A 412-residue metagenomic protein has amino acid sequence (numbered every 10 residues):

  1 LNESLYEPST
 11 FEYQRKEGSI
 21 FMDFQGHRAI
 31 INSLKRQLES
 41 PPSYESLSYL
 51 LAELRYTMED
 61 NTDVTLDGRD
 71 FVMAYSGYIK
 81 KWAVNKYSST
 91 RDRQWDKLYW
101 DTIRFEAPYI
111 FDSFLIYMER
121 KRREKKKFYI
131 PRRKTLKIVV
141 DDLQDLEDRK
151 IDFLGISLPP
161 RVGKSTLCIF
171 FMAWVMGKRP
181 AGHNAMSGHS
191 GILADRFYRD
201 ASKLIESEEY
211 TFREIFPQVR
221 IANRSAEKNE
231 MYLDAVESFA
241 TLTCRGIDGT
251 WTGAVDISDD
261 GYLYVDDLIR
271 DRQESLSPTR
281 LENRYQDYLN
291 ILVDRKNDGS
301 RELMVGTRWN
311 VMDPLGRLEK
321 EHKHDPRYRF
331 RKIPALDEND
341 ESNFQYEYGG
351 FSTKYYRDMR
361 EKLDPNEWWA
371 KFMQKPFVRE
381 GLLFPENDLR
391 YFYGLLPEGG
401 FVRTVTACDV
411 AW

Functional and structural regions predicted by a protein language model:
E3-I151: N-terminal accessory segments
I151-F170: Walker A/P-loop
T166-I169, D195-R199, M312-E319: A short acidic (Asp/Glu
C168-K178: Walker A/P-loop NTP-binding motif
S187-D248: Conserved nucleotide-state-sensing and coupling region of NTP-binding domains
N229-R280: Conserved RecA-like ASCE ATPase "motif II neighborhood" in helicase/translocase motors
Y262-D337: Signature of the SF2 helicase/ATPase Hel1-core->accessory helical subdomain module
D340-V410: ATPase catalytic-site recognition across NTP-hydrolyzing enzymes
